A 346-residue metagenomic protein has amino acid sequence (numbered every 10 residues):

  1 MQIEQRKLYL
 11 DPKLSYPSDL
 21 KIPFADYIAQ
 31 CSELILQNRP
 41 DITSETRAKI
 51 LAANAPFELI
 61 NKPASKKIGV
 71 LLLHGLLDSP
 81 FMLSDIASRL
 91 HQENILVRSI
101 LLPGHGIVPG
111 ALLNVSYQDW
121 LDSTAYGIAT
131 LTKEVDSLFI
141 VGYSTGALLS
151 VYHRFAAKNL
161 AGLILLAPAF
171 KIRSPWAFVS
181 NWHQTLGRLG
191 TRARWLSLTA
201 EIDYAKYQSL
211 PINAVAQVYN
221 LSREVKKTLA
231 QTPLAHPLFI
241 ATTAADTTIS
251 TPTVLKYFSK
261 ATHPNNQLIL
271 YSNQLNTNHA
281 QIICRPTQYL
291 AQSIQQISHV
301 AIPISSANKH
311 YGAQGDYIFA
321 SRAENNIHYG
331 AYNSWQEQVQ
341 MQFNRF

Functional and structural regions predicted by a protein language model:
M1-G69, Q340-F343: Flexible, membrane-associating and regulatory peripheral segments of lipid-active enzymes
K49-H105: Short, surface-exposed "cap/lid" segments of acyl-processing enzymes
E58-A64, K206-T277, I283-F346: Serine-hydrolase catalytic core
D85, Y152-A156: Active-site signature of alpha/beta-hydrolase-fold catalytic machinery across serine- and Asp/Cys-nucleophile hydrolases
I107-E134, F139: Catalytic nucleophile-loop/oxyanion-hole region of alpha/beta-hydrolase and closely related hydrolase-like folds
V141-S150: Gly/Ala-rich beta-loop-alpha elbow adjacent to hydrolase catalytic centers
I164-P175: Active-site nucleophile loop of the alpha/beta-hydrolase fold
